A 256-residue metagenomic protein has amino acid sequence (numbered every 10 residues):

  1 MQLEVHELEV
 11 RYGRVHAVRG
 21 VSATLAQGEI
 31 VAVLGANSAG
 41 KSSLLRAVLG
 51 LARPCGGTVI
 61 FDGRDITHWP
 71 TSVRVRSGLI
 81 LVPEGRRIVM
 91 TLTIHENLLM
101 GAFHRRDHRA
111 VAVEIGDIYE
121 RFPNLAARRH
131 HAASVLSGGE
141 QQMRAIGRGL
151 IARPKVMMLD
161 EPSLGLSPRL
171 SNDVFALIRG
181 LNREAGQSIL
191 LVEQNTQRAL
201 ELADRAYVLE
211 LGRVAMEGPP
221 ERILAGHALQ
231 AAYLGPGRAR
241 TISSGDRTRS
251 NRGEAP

Functional and structural regions predicted by a protein language model:
L3-V5, V18: Conserved structural motif at the start of ABC-family nucleotide-binding domains
G13, W69, I94-V113, R121-A126 (+2 more regions): ABC-type ATPase nucleotide-binding domains, specifically the catalytic core motifs of the NBD
L34-A36: The feature captures the beta-strand-to-loop junction immediately N-terminal to the Walker
L49: Helix-to-loop junction immediately C-terminal to a conserved catalytic motif
G57-R64, S77, A110-I115: Conserved ABC transporter NBD signature motif
A132-L136, E140: Conserved ABC ATPase signature
G149-L150: ABC ATPase C-loop
N172-G186: Helical segment within the ABC ATPase nucleotide-binding domain
